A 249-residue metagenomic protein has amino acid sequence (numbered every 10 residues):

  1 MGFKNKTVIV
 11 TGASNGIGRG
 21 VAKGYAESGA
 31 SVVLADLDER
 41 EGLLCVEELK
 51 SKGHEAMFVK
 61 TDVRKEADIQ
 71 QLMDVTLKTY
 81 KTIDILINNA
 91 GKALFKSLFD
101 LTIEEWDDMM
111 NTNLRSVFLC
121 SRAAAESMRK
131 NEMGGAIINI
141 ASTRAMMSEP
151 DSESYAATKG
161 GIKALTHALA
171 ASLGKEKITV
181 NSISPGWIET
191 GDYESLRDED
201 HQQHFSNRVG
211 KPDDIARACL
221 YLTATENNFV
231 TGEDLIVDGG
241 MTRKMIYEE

Functional and structural regions predicted by a protein language model:
G2-V33: Canonical Rossmann dinucleotide-binding motif of NAD(H)/NADP(H)-dependent dehydrogenases/reductases, specifically
I87, G174, T179, V230-G232: Short, small/polar-rich loop/turn modules that mediate ligand/substrate recognition or access, typified
S97-L98, E105-M110, D200-H201: Substrate-binding pocket helix/loop in short-chain dehydrogenase/reductase
S121, T158, T166: Active-site helix of classical SDR
E126, A171-K175, N228: Alpha-helical segment proximal to the catalytic Tyr-Lys
S142: Residue(s) in the substrate-gating loop at a strand-loop-helix junction that position the organic substrate next
M147, T231-E249: Short C-terminal tail/terminal secondary-structure segment of NAD(P)H-dependent dehydrogenase/reductase domains
